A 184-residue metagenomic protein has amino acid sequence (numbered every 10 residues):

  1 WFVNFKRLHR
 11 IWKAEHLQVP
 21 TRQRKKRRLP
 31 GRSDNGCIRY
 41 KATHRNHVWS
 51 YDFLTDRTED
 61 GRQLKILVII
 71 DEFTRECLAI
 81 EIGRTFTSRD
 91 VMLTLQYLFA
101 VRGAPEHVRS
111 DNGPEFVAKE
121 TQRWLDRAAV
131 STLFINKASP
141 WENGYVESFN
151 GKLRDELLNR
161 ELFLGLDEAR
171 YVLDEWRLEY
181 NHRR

Functional and structural regions predicted by a protein language model:
W1-V48, S139: Basic, flexible linker segments flanking DNA-binding modules in nucleic acid-interacting mobile-element proteins
K13, L17, D126, L178: Residue-level detection of the helix-turn-helix DNA-binding "recognition helix"
G31, S110-L125, F134-R154, G165-D174: RNase H-like two-metal-ion nuclease catalytic core shared by retroviral integrases and related mobile-element nucleases
V48-L78, R84-F86: An active-site-proximal beta-strand-loop segment
R62, I80-R102, P114-V117: Active-site beta-loop-alpha junctions of metal-dependent nucleic acid enzymes, especially the RNase H-like/DDE
R75, V108-R109: Buried hydrophobic side chains on well-structured beta-strands
E76-I80, T132-I135, N159: Short small-residue beta-strand/loop micro-motif enriched in glycine and branched aliphatics
R177-R184: Charged, gly/pro-enriched flexible loop segments at helix/strand junctions
